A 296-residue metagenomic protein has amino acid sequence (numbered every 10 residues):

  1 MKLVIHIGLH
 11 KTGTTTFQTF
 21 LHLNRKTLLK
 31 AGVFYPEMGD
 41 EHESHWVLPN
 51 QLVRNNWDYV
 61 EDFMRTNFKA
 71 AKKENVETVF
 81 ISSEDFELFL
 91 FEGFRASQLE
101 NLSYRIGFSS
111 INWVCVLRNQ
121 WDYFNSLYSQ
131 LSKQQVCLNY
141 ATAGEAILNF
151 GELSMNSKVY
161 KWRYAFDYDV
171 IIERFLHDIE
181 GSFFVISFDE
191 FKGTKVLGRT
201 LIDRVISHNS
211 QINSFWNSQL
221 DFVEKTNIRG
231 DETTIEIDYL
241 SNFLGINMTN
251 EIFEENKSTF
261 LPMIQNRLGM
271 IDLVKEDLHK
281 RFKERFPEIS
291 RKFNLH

Functional and structural regions predicted by a protein language model:
M1-H296: Anion-recognition interface
